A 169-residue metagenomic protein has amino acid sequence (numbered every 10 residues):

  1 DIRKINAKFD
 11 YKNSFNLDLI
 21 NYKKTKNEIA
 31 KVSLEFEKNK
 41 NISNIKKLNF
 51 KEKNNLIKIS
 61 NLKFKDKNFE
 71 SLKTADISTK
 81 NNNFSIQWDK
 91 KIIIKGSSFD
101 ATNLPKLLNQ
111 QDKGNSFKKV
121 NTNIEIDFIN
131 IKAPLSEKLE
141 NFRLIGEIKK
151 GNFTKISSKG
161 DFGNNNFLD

Functional and structural regions predicted by a protein language model:
D1-D169: Membrane-proximal interfacial segments on either side of biological membranes
